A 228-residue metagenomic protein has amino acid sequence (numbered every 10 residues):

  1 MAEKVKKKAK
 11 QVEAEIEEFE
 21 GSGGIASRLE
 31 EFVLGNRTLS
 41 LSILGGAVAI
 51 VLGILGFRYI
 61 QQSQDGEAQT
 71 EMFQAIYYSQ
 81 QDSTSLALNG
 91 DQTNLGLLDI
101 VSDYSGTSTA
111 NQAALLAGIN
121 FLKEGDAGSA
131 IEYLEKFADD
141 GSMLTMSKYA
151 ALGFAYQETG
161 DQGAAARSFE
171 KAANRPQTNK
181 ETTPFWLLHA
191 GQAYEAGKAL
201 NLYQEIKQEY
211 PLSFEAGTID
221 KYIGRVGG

Functional and structural regions predicted by a protein language model:
A2, E31, A196-G228: Terminal, low-structured helical/coil segments at or just beyond the last alpha-helical repeat
A2-G46: N-terminal positive-inside, membrane-proximal cytosolic segments immediately preceding the first
D103-A110, E124, A138-M146, A173-T182 (+1 more regions): Short solvent-exposed coil/turn linkers within tandem alpha-helical repeat scaffolds
E124, T159, Y194-G197: Structural motif corresponding to the intra-repeat A-B loop/turn of tetratricopeptide repeats
